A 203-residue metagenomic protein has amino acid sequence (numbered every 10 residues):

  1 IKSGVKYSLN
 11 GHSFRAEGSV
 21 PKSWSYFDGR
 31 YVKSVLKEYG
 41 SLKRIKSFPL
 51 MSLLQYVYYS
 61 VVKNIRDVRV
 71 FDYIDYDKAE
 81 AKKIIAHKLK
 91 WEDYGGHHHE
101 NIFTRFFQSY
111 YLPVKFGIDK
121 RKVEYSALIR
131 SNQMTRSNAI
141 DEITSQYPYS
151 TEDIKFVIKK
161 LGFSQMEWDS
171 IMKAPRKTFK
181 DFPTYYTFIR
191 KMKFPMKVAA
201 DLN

Functional and structural regions predicted by a protein language model:
I1-N203: Nucleotide-activated chemistry modules centered on ATP-dependent adenylation/adenylyltransferase
